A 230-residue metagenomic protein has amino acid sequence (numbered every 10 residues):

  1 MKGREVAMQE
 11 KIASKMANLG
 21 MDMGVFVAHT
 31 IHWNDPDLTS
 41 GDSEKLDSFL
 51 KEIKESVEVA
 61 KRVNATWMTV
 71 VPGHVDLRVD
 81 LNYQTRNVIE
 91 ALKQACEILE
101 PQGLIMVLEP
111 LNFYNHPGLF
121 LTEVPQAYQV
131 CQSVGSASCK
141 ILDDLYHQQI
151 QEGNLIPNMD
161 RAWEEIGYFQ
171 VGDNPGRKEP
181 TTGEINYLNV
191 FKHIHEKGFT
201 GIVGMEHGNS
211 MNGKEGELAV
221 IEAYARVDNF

Functional and structural regions predicted by a protein language model:
M1, G24-V27, T69, V107 (+2 more regions): Conserved beta-strand positions in the central sheet of alpha/beta enzyme cores
K2-E5, H29-H32, P72-D76, P110-Y114 (+3 more regions): Active-site-proximal loop/turn and secondary-structure-junction residues that shape catalytic pockets, frequently
R4-K15, R78-L81, I185: Active-site-adjacent beta->alpha loops and helix N-cap segments on the catalytic face of soluble alpha/beta enzymes
A17-G24: Short, structured active-site "lid" loops
N18, L38-K140, I150: Active-site acidic/histidine proton-transfer and metal-coordination neighborhood in alpha/beta enzyme cores
N34-P36: Interfacial loop at the N-terminal end of multi-pass membrane proteins
N64-A65, P101, L121-D143, H147-F230: Histidine-acidic metal/acid-base catalytic patches
